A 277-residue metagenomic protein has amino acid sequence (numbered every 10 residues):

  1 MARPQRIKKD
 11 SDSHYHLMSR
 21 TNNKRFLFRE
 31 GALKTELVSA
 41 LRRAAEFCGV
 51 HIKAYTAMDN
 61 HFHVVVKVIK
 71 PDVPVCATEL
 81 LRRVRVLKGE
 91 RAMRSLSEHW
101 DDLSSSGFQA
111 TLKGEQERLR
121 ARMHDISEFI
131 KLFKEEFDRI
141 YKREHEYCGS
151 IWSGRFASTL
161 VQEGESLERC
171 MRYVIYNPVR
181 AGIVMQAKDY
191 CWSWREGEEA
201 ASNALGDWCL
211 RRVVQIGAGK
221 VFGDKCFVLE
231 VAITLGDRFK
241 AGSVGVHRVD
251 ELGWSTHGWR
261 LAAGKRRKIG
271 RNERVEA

Functional and structural regions predicted by a protein language model:
M1-G206, R211-A277: Short catalytic/metal-binding and nucleic-acid-binding patches
